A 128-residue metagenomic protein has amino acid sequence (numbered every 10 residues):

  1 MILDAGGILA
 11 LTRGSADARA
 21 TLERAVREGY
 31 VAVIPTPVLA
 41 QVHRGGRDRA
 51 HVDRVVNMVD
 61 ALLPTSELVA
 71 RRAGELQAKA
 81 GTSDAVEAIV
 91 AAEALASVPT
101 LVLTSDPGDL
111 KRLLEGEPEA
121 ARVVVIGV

Functional and structural regions predicted by a protein language model:
M1-I34, H43-N57, E119, G127-V128: Short, well-structured N-terminal submotif of metal-dependent ribonuclease cores
G7-I8, V38, V69, I89-V90 (+1 more regions): Alpha-helix capping/helix-boundary segments
E28-A32, V59-A61, A96-L101: Short active-site oxyanion
V42, D84-L101: Acidic, metal-associated active-site segment
D60-A80: Acidic catalytic patch
P64, A85, T104-S105: Short beta-strand scaffold positions
S97-V128: Acidic, PIN/NYN-like endoribonuclease modules and their adjacent C-terminal/linker elements
